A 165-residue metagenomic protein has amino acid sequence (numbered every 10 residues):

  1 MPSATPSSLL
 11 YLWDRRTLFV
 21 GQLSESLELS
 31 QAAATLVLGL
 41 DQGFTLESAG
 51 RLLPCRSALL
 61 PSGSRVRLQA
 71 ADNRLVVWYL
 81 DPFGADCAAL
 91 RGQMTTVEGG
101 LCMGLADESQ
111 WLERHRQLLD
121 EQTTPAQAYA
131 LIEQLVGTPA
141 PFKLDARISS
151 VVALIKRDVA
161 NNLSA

Functional and structural regions predicted by a protein language model:
M1-L9, E113-D120, A130-L131: A short, N-terminal "cap"/entry segment at the start of jelly-roll beta-barrel domains of the cupin/DSBH fold
P2-V97: N-terminal regulatory/effector-sensing and dimerization cores that precede helix-turn-helix DNA-binding domains
Y11-W13, Q122-A126: Short, charged, low-hydrophobicity "junction" segments
L90-L118: Aromatic/histidine-rich interaction motifs
A106-S109, T124-S164: A short, Lys/Arg-enriched amphipathic alpha-helix from helix-turn-helix/homeodomain DNA-binding modules
